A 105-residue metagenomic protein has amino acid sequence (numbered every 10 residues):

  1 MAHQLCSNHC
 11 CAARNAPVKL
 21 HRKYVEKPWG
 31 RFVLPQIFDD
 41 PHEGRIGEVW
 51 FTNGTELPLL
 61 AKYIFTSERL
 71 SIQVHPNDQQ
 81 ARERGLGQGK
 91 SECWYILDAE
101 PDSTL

Functional and structural regions predicted by a protein language model:
M1-L105: Transition-metal
